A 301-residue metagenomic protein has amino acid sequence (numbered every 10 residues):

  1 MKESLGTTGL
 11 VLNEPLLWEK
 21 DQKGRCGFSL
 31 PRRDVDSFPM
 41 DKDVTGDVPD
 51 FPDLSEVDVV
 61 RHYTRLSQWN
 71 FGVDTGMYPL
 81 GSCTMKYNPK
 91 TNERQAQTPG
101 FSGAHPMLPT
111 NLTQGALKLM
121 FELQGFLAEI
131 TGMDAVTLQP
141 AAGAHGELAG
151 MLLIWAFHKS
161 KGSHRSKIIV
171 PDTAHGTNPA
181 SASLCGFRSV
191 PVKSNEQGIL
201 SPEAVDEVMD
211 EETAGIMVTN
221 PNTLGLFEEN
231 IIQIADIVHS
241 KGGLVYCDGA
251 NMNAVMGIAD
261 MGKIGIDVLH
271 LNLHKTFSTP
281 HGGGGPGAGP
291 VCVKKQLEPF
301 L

Functional and structural regions predicted by a protein language model:
M1-G103: N-terminal glycine-rich, Lys/His-bearing helix-loop that initiates the first secondary-structure elements of many
V11, L16, P52-N70, P99-A141 (+1 more regions): Conserved N-terminal alpha-helix of the aminotransferase class I/II PLP-enzyme fold
P31, V136, A149-L152: Acyl-CoA thioester-binding alpha/beta core of soluble enzymes
D43-V44, Q97-N111, E129-M133, S183-K193 (+1 more regions): Gly-rich Lys/Arg/Thr-decorated short loops/hinges at beta-loop-alpha junctions or inter-strand turns that position
L66-M77, L108, I130, D134 (+4 more regions): Short secondary-structure junctions and interdomain/linker hinges
F71-T91, Q139-E147, F277-C292: Conserved phosphate/anionic-ligand binding catalytic regions in large, soluble enzymes, centered on
T75, T137-Q139, S160-G162, S166: Short, surface-exposed helix-loop/turn micro-motifs enriched in polar/charged residues
G115-K118, H145-L301: Conserved PLP-enzyme active-site core in the AAT-like
